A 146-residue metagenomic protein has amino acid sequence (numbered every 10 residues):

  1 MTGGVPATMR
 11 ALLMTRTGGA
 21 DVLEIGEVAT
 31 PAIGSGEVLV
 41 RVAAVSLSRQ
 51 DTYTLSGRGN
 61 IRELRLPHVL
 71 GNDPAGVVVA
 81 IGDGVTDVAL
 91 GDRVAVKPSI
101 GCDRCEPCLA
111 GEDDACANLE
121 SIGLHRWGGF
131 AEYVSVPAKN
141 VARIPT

Functional and structural regions predicted by a protein language model:
M1-G3, G36: N-terminal Sec signal peptide and the immediately downstream disordered periplasmic leader that contains the TonB box
V5-L12: Short structural boundary motif marking the start of a folded domain
L13-R16, S56, V78, L109: Residue-level signal for short segments within beta-strands and strand-turn junctions of well-structured beta-sheet
A20-A29: Short glycine/threonine/proline-enriched tight-turn/helix- or strand-capping micro-motif at secondary-structure
A29-S46, R58-E106, N140, P145: Glycine-rich beta-strand-centered segment in the early N-terminal region that forms part of a ligand/cofactor-binding
R49-S56: Cytochrome P450 core scaffold surrounding the K-helix E-X-X-R motif and the conserved "meander" helix-loop region
T52, D87, C116-A117: Short, solvent-exposed secondary-structure boundary/capping segments
I100-T146: NAD(P)H dinucleotide-binding glycine-rich loop of Rossmann-like/cofactor-binding domains, especially the beta1-alpha1
